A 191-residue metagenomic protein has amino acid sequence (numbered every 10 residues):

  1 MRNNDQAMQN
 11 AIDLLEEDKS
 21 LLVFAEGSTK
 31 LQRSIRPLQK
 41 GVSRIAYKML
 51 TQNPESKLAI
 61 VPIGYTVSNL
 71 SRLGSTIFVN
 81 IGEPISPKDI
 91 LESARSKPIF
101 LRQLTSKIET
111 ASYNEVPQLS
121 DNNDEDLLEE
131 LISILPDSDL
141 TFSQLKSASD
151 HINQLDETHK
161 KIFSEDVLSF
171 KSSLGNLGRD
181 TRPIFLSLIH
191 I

Functional and structural regions predicted by a protein language model:
M1-I99: Soluble catalytic domains of membrane acyltransferases
A7, L22, S34, V67-L70 (+6 more regions): Aromatic-enriched hydrophobic runs in primary sequence
P87, S96-I108, P117: Acidic/Ser/Thr-rich, low-complexity mid-to-C-terminal regulatory regions of eukaryotic proteins
S106, T110-P183: Long, charge-rich alpha-helical interaction segments
I189-I191: Conserved small/polar residues in nucleotide/adenosyl-binding loops
